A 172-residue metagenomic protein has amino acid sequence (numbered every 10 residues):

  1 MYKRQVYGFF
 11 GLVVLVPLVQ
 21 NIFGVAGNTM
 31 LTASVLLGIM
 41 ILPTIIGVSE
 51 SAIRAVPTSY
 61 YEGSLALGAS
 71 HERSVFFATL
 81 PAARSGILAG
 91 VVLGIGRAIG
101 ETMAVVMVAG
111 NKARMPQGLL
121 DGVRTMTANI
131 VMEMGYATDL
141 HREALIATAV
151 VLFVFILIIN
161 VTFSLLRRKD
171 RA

Functional and structural regions predicted by a protein language model:
K3-L18, T148, L152-F155: Small-residue-rich transmembrane alpha-helical segments that form helix-helix packing/gating elements in polytopic
K3-V6, I45-S49, I53-V56, H71-M107: Transmembrane alpha-helices
G8-L15, L42-I46, V105, I158-I159: Alpha-helical transmembrane segments of polytopic integral membrane proteins, especially the permease/helical cores
P17-T44: Loop-to-helix entry region at the N-terminal start of transmembrane alpha-helices in multi-pass membrane transporters
V19-I22, V105-F153: Interhelical loop and adjacent transmembrane-helix boundary motif in polytopic membrane transport permeases
V35-I45, I95-I99, A109-K112, V151-F155: Hydrophobic transmembrane alpha-helices
E50-R54, T58, L65, V92 (+1 more regions): C-terminal transmembrane helix and the adjacent membrane-cytosol boundary/short C-terminal tail of inner/organellar
